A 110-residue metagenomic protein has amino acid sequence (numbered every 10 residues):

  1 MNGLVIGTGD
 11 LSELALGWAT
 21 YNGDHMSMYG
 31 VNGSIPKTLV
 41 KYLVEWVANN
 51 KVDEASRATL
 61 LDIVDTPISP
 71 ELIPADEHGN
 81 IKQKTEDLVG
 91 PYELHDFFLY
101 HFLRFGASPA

Functional and structural regions predicted by a protein language model:
M1-A110: ATP/NTP-dependent adenylation/nucleotidyl-transfer catalytic domains that generate, transfer, or process NMP-activated
